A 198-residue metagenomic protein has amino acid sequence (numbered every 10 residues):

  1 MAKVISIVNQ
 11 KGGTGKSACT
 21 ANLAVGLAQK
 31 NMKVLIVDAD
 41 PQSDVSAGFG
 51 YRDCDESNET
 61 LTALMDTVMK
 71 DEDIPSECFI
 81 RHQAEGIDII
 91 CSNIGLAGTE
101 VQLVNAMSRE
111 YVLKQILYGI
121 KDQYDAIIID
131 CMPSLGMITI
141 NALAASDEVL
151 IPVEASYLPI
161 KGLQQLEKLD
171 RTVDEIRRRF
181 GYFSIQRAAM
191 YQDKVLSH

Functional and structural regions predicted by a protein language model:
M1-E167: P-loop NTP-binding core
K168-H198: Acidic, metal-coordinating catalytic segment for phosphate/diphosphate chemistry, firing primarily on the Nudix
